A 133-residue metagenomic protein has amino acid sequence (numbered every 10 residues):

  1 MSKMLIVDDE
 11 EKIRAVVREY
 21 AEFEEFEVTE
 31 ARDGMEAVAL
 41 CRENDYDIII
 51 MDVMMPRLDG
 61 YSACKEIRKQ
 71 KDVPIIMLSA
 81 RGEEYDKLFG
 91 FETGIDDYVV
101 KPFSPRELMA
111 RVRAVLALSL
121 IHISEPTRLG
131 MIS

Functional and structural regions predicted by a protein language model:
E11-T29, E43: Two-component/phosphorelay signaling modules centered on CheY-like receiver
E30-I48: Acidic, metal-coordinating helix/loop segments flanking the phosphotransfer/catalytic sites of two-component signaling
D33-E36, D59-S62, D86: Acidic catalytic/metal-coordinating carboxylates
A39, L58-D72: Short amphipathic alpha-helix used as the core "switch/output" element in two-component signaling
D52, S79: Active-site residues of response regulator receiver
M55: Receiver (REC) domain active-site loop signature in two-component systems and cognate sites in sensor histidine kinases
I121-S133: Single conserved hydrophobic/aromatic residue that forms the stacking wall/gate of nucleotide- or nucleobase-binding
